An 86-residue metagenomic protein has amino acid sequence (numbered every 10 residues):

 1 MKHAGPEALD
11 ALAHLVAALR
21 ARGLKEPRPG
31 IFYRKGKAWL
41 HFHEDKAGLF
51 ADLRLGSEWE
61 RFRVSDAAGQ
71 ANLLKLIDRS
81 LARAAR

Functional and structural regions predicted by a protein language model:
M1-R86: Charge-dense, helix-prone N-terminal extensions
